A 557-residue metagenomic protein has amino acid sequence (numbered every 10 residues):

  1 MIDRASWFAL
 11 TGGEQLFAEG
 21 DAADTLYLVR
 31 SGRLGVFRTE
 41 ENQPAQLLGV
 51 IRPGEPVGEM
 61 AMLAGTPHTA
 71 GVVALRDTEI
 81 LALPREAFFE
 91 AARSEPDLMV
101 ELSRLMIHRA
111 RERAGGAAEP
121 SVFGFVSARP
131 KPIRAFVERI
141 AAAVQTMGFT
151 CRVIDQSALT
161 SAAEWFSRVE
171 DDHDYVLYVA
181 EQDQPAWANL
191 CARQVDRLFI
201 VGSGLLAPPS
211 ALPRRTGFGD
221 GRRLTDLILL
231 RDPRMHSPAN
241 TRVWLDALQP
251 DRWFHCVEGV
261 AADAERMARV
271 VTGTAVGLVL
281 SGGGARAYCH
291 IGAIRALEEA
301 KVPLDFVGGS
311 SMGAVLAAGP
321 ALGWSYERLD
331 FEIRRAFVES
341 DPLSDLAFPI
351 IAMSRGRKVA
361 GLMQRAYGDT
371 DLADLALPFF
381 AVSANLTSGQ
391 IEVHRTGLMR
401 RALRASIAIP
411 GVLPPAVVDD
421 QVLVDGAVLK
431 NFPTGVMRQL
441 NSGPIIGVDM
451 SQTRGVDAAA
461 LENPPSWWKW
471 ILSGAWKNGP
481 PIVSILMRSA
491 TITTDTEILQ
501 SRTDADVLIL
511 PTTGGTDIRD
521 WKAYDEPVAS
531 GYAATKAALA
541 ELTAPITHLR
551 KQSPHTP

Functional and structural regions predicted by a protein language model:
M1-Q15, R52, M62, S94-M99: Cyclic nucleotide-binding regulatory module and flanking cytosolic helices
M1-Q46: Regulatory nucleotide-sensing modules
P67-T69, R85-E119: A small-molecule sensor/coupling module
P120-T146: Glycine-rich phosphate-binding P-loop
E170-P185, V424-A427: Switch II (G3) loop of P-loop NTPases
Y178-V257, S451: Conserved catalytic-core segment of NTP-binding enzymes
R223-T225, L230-P250, A261, V276 (+6 more regions): Non-catalytic peripheral regions of patatin-like phospholipases
A261-V307, L362: Helix-rich "cap/lid" substructures immediately adjacent to catalytic or cofactor-binding pockets
